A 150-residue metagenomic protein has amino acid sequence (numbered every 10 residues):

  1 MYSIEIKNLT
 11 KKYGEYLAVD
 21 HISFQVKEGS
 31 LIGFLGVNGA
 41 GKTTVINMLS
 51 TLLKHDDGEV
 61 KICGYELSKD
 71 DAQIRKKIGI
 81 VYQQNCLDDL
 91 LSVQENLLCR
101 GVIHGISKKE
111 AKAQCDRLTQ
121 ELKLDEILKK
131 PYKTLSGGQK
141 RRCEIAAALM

Functional and structural regions predicted by a protein language model:
V37-G41: Walker A (P-loop) phosphate-binding loop of ABC-type ATPase nucleotide-binding domains
S50: Helix-to-loop junction immediately C-terminal to a conserved catalytic motif
G58-K69, I74: Conserved ABC transporter NBD signature motif
L90, P131-L135: Conserved ABC ATPase signature
L98, V102, K109-I127: Conserved ABC ATPase "signature" region
I145: Hydrophobic anchor residue at the start of the ABC signature
